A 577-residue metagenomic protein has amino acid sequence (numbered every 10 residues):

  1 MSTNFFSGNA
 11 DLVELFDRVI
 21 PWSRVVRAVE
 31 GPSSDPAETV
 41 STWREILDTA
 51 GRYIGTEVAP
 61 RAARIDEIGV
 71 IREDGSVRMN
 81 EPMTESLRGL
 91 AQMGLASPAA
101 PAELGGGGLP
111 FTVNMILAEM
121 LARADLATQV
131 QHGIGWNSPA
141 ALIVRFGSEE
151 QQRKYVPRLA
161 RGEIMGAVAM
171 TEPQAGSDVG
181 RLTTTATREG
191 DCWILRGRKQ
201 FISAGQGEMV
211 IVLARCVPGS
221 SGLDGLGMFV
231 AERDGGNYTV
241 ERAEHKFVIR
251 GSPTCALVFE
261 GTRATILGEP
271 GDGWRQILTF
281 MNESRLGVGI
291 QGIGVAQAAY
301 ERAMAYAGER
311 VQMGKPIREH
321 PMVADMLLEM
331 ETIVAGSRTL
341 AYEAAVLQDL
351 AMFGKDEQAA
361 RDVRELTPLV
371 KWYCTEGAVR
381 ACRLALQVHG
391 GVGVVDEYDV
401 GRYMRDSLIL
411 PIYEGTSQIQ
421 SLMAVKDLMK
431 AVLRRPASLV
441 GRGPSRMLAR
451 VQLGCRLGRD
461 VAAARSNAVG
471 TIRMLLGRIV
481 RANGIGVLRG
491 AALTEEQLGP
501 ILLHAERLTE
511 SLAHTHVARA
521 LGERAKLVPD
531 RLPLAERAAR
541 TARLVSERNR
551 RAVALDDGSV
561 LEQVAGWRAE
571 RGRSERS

Functional and structural regions predicted by a protein language model:
M1-Q129, K154, R158, G558-R576: Amphipathic, small/basic residue-rich leader segments at the start of a protein or domain
S2-G31, S138, V392-A462, R543-S577: Glycine-rich phosphate/cofactor-binding loops in nucleotide/flavin-utilizing enzymes
G51, N80-R153, P157, R161 (+8 more regions): Internal helix-loop-helix
M83, G135-W136, G147, Q152-T184 (+6 more regions): Internal maturation/activation junctions in enzymes
C192, R196-Y238: A short core secondary-structure module
D234-E241, K246, P253-S284, E301-E319 (+2 more regions): A glycine-rich, basic-preceded beta-loop-alpha segment at the flavin cofactor/substrate interface of flavin-utilizing
A335-K371, L386-H389, A491-L502, G522-P529 (+1 more regions): C-terminal helix-coil-helix/basic helical segment that borders enzyme active sites and/or dimer interfaces and provides
R450-S577: C-terminal amphipathic alpha-helical interaction region
